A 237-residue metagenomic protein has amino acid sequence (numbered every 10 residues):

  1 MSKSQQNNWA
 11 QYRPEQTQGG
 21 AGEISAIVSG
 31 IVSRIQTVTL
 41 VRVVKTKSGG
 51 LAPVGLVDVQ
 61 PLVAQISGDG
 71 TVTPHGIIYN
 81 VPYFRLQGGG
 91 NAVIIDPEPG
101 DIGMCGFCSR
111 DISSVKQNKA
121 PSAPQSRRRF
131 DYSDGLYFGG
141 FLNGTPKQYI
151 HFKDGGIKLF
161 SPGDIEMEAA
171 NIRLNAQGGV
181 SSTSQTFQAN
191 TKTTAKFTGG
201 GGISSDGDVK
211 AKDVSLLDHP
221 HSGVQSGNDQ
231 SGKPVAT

Functional and structural regions predicted by a protein language model:
S2-G178: Hydrophobic packing positions characteristic of elongated beta-solenoid/beta-helix-type spike/fiber shafts
S2-Q5, R13-Q16, A170-T237: Intrinsic-disorder/coil detector with helix-boundary
